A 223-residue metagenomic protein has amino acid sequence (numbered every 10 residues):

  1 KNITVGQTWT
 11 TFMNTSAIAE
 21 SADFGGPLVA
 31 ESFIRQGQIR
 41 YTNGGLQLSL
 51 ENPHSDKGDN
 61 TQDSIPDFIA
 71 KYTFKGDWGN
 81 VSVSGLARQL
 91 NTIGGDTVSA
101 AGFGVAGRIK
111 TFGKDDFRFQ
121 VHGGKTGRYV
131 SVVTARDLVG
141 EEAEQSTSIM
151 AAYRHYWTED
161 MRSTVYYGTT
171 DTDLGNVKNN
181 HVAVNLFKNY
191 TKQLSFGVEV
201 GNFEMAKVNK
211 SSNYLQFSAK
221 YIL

Functional and structural regions predicted by a protein language model:
K1-K57, Q62-N80, R108-I109, R118-F119 (+1 more regions): Outer membrane beta-barrel
N2-V5, G44-L48, W78-V83, K114-R118 (+2 more regions): Repeated loop/turn-to-beta-strand initiation elements of outer-membrane beta-barrel proteins
A17-A19, Y129-V133, K210: Outer-membrane beta-barrel and related beta-rich outer-membrane complex signature in Gram-negative bacteria
F33-G37, T42-G44, S64-F68, T97-F103 (+3 more regions): Residues that define the transmembrane beta-barrel architecture of outer-membrane proteins
Q38-T42, K71-T73, G104-R108, M150-A152 (+3 more regions): Outer-membrane beta-barrel architecture
G58-Q62, G94-T97, L174-N176, K207-S211: Short, solvent-exposed loop/turn segments at secondary-structure boundaries
K75-H181: Detector for outer-membrane/organellar transmembrane beta-barrel domains, recognizing the amphipathic beta-strand
K188-Y190, L194, S211-L223: Outer-membrane beta-barrel "beta-signal"
